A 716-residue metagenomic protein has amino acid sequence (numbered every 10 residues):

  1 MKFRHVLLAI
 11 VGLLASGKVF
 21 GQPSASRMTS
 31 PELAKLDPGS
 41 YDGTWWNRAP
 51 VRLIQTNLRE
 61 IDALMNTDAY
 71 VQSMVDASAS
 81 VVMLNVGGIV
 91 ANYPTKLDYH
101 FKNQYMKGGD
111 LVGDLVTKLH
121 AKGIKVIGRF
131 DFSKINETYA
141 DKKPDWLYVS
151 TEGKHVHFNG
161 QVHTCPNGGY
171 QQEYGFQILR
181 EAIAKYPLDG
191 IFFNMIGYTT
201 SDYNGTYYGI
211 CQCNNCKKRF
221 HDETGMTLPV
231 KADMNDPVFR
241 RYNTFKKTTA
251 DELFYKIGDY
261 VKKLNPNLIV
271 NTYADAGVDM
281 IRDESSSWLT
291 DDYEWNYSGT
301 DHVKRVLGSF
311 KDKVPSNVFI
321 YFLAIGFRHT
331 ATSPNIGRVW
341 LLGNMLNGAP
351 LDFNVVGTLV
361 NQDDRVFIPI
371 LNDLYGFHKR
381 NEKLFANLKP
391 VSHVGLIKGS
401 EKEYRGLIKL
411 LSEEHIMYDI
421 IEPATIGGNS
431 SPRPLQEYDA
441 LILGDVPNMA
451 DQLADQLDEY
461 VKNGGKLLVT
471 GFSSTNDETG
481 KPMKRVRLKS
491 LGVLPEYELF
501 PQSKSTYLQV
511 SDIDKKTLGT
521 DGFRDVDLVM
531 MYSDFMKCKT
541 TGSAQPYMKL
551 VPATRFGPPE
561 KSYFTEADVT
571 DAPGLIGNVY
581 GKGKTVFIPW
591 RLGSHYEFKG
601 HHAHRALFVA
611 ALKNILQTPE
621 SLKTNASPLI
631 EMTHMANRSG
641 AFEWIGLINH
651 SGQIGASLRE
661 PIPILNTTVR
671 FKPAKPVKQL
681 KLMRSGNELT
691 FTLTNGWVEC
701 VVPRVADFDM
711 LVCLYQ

Functional and structural regions predicted by a protein language model:
M1-A25: Bacterial Sec-dependent N-terminal signal peptides
P23, T29-L33, P38-G43, G109 (+2 more regions): Carbohydrate-binding surfaces of carbohydrate-active enzymes
P23-S73, K134: N-terminal carbohydrate-binding accessory modules
L53, M74, L119, G175 (+7 more regions): Conserved, mostly hydrophobic/aromatic
R59-A77, Y99-K122, Q172-E173, E252 (+1 more regions): Aromatic- and glycine-enriched glycan-recognition loops and surfaces that form the carbohydrate-binding subsites
E60-D76, Q171-A182, V303, S333-L341 (+2 more regions): Short, acidic/polar
S73-D110, K134-F158, T200-Q212, T272-S286 (+4 more regions): Aromatic-lined carbohydrate-binding/catalytic grooves of carbohydrate-active enzymes
G128, F132-Y186, M195, C216-K247 (+2 more regions): Active-site-adjacent "subsite" loops/lids of carbohydrate-active enzymes
